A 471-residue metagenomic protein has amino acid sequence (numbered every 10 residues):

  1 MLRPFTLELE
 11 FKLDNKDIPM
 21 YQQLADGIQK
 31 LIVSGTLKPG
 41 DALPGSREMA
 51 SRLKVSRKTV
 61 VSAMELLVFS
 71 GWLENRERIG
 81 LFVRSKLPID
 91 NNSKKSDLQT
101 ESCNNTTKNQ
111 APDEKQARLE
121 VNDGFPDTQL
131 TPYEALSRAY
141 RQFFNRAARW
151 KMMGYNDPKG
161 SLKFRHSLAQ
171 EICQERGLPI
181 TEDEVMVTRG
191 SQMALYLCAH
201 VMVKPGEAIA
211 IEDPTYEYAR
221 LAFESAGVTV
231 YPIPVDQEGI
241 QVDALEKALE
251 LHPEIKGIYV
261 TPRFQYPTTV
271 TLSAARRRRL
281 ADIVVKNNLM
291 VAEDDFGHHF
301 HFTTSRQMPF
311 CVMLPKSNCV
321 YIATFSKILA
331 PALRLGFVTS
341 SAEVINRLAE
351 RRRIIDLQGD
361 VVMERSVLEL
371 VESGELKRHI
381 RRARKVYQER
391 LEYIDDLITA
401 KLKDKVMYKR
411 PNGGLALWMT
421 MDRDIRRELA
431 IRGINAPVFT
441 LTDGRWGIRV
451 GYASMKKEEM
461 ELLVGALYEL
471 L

Functional and structural regions predicted by a protein language model:
M1-F144, M153, E343, A349 (+12 more regions): N-terminal basic, amphipathic alpha-helical segments
R78, C311-R347: Active-site PLP attachment segment
V121, T188, I233, I322 (+1 more regions): Hydrophobic residues at beta-strand termini and immediately following loops that shape nucleotide-binding pockets
W150-N287, H299-F300, S305-S317, Y387 (+1 more regions): Conserved core of the PLP fold type I
M186, Y231, V320, K409 (+1 more regions): General small-molecule cofactor/ligand-binding pocket signal
V230, V291, G433-A436: Hydrophobic beta-strand scaffold residues
